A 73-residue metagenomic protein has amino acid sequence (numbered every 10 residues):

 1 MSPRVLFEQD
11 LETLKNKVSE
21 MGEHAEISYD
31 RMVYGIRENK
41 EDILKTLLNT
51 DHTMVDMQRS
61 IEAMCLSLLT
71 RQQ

Functional and structural regions predicted by a protein language model:
M1-Q73: Cytosolic, long alpha-helical scaffolding segments
